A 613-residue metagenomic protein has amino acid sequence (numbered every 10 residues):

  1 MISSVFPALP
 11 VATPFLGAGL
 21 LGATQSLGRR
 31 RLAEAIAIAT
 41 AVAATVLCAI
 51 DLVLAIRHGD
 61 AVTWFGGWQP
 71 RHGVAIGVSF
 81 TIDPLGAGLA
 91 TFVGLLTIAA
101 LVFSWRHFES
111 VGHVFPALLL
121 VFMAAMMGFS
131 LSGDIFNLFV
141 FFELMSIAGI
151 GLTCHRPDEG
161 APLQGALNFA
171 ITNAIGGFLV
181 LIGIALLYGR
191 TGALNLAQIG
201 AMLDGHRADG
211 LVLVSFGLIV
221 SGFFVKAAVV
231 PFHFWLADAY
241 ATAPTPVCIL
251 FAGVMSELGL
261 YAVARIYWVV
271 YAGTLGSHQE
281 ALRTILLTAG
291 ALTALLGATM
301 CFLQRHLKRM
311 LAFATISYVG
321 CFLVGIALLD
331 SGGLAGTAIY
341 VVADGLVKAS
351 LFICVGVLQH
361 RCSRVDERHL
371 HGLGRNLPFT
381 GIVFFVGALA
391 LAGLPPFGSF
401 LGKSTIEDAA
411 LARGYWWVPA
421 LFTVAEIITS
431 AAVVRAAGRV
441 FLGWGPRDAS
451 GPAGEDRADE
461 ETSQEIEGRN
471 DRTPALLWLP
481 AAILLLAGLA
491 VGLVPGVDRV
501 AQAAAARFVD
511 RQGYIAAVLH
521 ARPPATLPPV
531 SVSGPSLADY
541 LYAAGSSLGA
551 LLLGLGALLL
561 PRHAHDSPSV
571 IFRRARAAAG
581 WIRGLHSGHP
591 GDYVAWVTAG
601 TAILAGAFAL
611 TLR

Functional and structural regions predicted by a protein language model:
M1-A8, L16-L119, A197-A201, L555-L559 (+2 more regions): Transmembrane helix-loop-helix hairpins at membrane boundaries of multipass inner-membrane proteins
P7-G17, A33-L47, G86-V93, F115-F122 (+5 more regions): Hydrophobic alpha-helical transmembrane segments of polytopic
V11-L21, A41-D51, A90-L101, M123-M126 (+8 more regions): Helical transmembrane-bundle signal
V53-A61, L186-L196, A264-A272, L391-I406 (+1 more regions): Membrane-helix interface motif
G77-V93, A208-F223, P419-E426, A521-L553 (+1 more regions): Hydrophobic alpha-helical transmembrane segments
A99-E109, H113, M123-L138, A148-E461: Hydrophobic transmembrane alpha-helices and their helix-loop junctions in integral membrane proteins
A243, G374-T380, S430-S547, H565-I603: Cytoplasmic/organellar membrane-interface segments at the starts of transmembrane helices in multi-pass inner-membrane
V500, G606-R613: Juxtamembrane boundary at the C-terminal end of a transmembrane helix
